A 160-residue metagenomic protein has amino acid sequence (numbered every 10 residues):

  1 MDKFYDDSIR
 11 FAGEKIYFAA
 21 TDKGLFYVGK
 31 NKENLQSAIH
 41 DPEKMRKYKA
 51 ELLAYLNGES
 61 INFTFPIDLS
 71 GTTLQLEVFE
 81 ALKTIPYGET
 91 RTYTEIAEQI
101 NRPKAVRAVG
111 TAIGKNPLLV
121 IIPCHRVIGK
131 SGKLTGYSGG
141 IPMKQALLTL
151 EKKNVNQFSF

Functional and structural regions predicted by a protein language model:
M1-F63, G132-S138, P142-F160: Low-complexity, small/basic-enriched stretches that occur predominantly at protein N-termini or linker tails
F65-G71: Short amphipathic alpha-helical boundary/capping segments
G71, Q75-F79, V106: Short, leucine-enriched amphipathic alpha-helices that occur as contiguous helical runs
I85-G88: Short helix/strand-capping hinge loops at secondary-structure junctions that flank key functional elements
E98: Alpha-helical residues within the helix-turn-helix
V120-V127: Short Lys/Arg-enriched helix C-cap and helix-to-coil transition segments that create basic nucleic-acid-contact patches
